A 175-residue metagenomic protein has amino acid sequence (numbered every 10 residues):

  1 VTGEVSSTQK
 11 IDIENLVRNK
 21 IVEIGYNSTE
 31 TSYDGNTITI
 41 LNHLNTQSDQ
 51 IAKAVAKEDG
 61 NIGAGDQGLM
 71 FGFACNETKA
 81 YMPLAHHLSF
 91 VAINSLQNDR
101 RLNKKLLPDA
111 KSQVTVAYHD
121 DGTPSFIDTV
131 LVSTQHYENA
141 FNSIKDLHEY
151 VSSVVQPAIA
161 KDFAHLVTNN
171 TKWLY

Functional and structural regions predicted by a protein language model:
V1-S7: Short, charge-patterned binding micro-sites
S7-I21: Active-site-surrounding "flap" and adjacent substrate/cofactor-binding loops of secreted or lumenal enzymes, prototyped
V22-Y26, E30-Y175: Glycine-rich, mobile lid/loop segments that gate access to catalytic sites or pores
